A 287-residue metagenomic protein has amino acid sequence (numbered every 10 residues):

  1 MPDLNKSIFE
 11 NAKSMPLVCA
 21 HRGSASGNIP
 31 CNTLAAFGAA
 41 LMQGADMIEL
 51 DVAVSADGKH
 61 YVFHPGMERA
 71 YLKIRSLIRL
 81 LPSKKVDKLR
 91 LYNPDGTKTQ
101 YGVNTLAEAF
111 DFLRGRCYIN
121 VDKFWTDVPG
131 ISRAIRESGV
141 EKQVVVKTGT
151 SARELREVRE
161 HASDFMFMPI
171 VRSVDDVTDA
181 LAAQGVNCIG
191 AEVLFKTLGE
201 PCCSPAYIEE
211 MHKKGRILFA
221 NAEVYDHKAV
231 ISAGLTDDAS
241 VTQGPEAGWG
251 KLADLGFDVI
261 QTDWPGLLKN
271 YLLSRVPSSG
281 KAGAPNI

Functional and structural regions predicted by a protein language model:
M1-I287: Phosphate-group recognition and catalysis centered on beta-loop-alpha active-site segments
